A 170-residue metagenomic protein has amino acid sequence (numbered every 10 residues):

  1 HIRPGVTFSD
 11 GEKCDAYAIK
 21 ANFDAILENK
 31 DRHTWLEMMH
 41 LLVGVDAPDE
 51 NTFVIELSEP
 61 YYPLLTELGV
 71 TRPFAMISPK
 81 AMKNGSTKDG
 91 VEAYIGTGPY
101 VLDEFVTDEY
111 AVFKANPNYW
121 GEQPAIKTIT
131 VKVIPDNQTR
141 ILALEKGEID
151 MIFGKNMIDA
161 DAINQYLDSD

Functional and structural regions predicted by a protein language model:
H1, I19-N22, F53-I55, G98-D103 (+3 more regions): Short, well-ordered beta-strand elements
H1-R32, V54, D136, R140-A143: Aromatic- and charge-enriched surface segment that lines or borders ligand/interaction sites
R3, K88, P117-A162: Ligand-site clamp/hinge motif
T7, D24-D31, P60-Y62, N118 (+3 more regions): Sec-exported extracytoplasmic/periplasmic mature domains
K20, L36-A81: Surface-exposed binding/hinge segments that line and control ligand-binding clefts or catalytic entry sites
M39, D161-D170: Ligand-binding "clamshell"
A47-D49, T107, D168: Residue-level recognition of beta-strand termini and adjacent short loop/turns
G69-P124, T128: Gly/Pro-rich hinge or "lid" segments in bacterial periplasmic/extracellular proteins
